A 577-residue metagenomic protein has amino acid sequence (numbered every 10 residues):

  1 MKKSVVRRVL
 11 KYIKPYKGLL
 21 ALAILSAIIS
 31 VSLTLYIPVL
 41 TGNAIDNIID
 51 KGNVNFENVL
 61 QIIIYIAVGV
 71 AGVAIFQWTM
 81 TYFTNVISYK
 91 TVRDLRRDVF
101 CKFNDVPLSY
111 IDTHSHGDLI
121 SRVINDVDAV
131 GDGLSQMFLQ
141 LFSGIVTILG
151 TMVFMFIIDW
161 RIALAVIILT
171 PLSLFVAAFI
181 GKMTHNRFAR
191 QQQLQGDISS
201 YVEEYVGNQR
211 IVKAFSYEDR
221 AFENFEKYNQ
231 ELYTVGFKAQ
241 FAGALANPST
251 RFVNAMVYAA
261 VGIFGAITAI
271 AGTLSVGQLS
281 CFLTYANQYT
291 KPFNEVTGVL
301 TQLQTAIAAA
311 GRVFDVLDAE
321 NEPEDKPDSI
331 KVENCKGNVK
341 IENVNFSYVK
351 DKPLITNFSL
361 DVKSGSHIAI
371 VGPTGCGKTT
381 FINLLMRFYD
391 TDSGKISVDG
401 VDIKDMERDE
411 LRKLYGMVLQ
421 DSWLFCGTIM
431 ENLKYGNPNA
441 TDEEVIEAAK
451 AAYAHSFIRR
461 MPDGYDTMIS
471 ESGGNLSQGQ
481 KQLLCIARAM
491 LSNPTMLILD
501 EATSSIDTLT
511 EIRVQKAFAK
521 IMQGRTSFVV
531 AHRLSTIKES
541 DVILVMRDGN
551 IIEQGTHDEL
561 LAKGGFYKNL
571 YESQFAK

Functional and structural regions predicted by a protein language model:
K2, L20-F76, I157-R161, G272-V276: Transmembrane helix-loop-helix hairpins at lipid-water interfaces of multipass membrane proteins, especially the type-1
S4-V5, I13, I45, M80 (+3 more regions): Juxtamembrane loop-to-helix connectors within ABC transporter transmembrane domains
P15, L108-S109, N125-L134, F138 (+6 more regions): An intracellular "coupling" helix at the cytosolic face of ABC transporter transmembrane type-1 domains
L25, F76, M80, S88 (+3 more regions): Hydrophobic alpha-helical transmembrane segments of ABC transporter permease domains
G52-N58, F154-I168, K238-G311, V316-L317: Helix-loop-helix
Y89, R97-S121, N125-V127, S200-N224 (+6 more regions): Short intracellular "coupling" helices and adjacent cytoplasmic loop segments at the cytosolic face of multi-pass
D325, V332-K577: ABC-type nucleotide-binding domain
